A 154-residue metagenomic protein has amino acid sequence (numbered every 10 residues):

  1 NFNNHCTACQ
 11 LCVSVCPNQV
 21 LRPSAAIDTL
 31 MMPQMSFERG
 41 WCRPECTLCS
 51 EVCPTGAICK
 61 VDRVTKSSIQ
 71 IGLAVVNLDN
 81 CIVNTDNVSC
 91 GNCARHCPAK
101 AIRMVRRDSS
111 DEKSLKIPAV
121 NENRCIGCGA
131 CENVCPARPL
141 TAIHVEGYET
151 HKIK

Functional and structural regions predicted by a protein language model:
N1-C6, L11-V13, N18, P23-R43 (+1 more regions): Sequence context of c-type cytochrome heme-c attachment sites
L11-D28, C46-K66, G91-S110, A130-Y148: Iron-sulfur cluster-binding cysteine motifs and their immediate structural context in ferredoxin-like electron-transfer
T29-Q34, E112-A119: Surface-exposed aromatic
C42, D111-E112: Short glycine/serine/proline-enriched coil/turn segments at secondary-structure junctions
I69-I71, V76, R107, K113-I117 (+1 more regions): Flexible coil segments in periplasmic/lumen-exposed cytochrome c-class electron-transfer proteins
N84, V120-N121: Thr-Gly-centered strand-to-loop micro-motif
N123-I126: Sequence context surrounding c-type heme c attachment/ligation sites in exported
C128-G129, K152-K154: Short active-site-adjacent structural elements
